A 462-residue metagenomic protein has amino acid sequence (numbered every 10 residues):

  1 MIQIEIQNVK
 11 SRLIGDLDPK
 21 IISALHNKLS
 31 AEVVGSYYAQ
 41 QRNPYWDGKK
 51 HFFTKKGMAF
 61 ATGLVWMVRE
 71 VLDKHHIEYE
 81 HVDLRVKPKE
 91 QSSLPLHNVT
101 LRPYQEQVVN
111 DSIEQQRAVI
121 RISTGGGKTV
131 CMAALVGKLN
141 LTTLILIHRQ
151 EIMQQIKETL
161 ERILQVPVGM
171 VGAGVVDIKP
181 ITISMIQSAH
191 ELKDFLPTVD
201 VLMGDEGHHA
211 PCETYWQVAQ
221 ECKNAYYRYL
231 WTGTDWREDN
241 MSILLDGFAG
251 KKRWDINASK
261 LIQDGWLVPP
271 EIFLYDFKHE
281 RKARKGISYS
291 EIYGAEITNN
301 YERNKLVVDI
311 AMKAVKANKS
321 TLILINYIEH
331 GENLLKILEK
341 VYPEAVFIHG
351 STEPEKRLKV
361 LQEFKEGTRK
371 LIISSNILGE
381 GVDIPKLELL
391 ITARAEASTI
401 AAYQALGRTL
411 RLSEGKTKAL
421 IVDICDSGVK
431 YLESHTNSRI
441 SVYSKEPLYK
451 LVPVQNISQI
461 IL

Functional and structural regions predicted by a protein language model:
F52, K74, E80-R121: Conserved pre-motif I regulatory segment
Q115-V136: Walker A/P-loop
Q154, V166-D177, L322, E332-K336 (+1 more regions): Conserved helicase ATPase core of P-loop NTP-dependent helicases/translocases
E161-D194, V360: Inter-Walker segment of RecA-like/P-loop motor cores
V199-D200, I373, E380-A395, L420-D423: A short beta-strand element within the Helicase C-terminal
H208-F273, Y443: Post-DEXD/H (motif II) to motif III coupling segment of the RecA-like Helicase ATP-binding lobe
I287-N326, E332-I337: Conserved interdomain hinge at the start of the Helicase C-terminal
R408-R439: Conserved segment of the helicase C-terminal RecA-like domain
